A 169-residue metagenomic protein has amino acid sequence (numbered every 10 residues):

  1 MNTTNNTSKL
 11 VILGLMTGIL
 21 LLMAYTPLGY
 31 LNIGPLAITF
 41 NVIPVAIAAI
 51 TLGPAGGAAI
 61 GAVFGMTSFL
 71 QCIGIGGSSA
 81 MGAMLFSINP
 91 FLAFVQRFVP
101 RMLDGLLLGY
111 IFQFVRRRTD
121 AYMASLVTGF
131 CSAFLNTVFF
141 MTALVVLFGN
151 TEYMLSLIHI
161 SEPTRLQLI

Functional and structural regions predicted by a protein language model:
M1-V63: Hydrophobic transmembrane alpha-helices
N5-M16, I38, V42, A93 (+4 more regions): Residue-level signature of transmembrane alpha-helical entry/exit and packing/kink sites in multi-pass membrane
A24-A37, V63-L106, Y110: Interfacial aromatic-anchored transmembrane helix boundaries in multi-pass membrane proteins
A59-S68, S125-S132: Central hydrophobic cores of alpha-helical transmembrane segments in multi-pass integral membrane proteins
C72, G109-Q113, T137-E152: Juxtamembrane/transmembrane-helix interface segments of polytopic membrane transporters
F98, M102, L106, A133-T142: Mid-bilayer segments of alpha-helical transmembrane spans in multi-pass integral membrane proteins that mediate
F114-V138: Internal alpha-helical transmembrane segments of multi-pass membrane proteins
I158-I169: Single conserved hydrophobic/aromatic residue that forms the stacking wall/gate of nucleotide- or nucleobase-binding
